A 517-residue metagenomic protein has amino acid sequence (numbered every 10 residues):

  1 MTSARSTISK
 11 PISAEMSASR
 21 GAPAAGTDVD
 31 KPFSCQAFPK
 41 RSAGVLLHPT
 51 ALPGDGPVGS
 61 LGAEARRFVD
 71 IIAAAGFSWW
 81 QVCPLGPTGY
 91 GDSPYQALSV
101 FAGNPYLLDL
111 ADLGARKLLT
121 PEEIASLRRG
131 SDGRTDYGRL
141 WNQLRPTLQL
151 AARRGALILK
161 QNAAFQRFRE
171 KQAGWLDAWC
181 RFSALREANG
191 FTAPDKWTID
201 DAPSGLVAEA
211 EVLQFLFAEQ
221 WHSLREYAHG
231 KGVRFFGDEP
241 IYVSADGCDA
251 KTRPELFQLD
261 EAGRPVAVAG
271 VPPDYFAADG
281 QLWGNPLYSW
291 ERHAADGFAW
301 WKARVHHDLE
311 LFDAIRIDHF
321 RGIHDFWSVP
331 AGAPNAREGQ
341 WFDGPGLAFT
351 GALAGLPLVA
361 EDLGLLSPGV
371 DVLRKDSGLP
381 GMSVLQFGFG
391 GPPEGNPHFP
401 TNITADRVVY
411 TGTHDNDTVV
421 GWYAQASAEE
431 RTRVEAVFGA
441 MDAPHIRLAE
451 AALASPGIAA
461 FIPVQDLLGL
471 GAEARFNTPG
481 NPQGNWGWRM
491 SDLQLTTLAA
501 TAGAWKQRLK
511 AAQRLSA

Functional and structural regions predicted by a protein language model:
T2-S13, S17-S19: Low-acidity, Ser/Thr- and Arg-rich intrinsically disordered low-complexity segments
R20-A63, A75: Mature N-terminal, pre-catalytic/accessory segment of carbohydrate-active enzymes
D30, A63-D70, E219-Y227, W301-A303 (+1 more regions): Short alpha-helical segments and helix-capping/turn motifs at coil-helix boundaries
F33-H48, G54, G91-A218, Y242-F461 (+2 more regions): Alpha-amylase-like alpha-glycosidases and glucanotransferases acting on alpha-linked glucans and related
E64-G86, L311: Catalytic domains of carbohydrate-active enzymes, especially glycoside hydrolases
A73, W221-H229, A354, R374-K375: Surface-exposed amphipathic alpha-helices with a cationic face
C83, R234-F236, P240, A314 (+1 more regions): Outer-envelope exported proteins of Gram-negative bacteria
A210-Y242: Conserved, well-ordered alpha-helix/loop/beta-strand core segments that scaffold catalytic motifs
